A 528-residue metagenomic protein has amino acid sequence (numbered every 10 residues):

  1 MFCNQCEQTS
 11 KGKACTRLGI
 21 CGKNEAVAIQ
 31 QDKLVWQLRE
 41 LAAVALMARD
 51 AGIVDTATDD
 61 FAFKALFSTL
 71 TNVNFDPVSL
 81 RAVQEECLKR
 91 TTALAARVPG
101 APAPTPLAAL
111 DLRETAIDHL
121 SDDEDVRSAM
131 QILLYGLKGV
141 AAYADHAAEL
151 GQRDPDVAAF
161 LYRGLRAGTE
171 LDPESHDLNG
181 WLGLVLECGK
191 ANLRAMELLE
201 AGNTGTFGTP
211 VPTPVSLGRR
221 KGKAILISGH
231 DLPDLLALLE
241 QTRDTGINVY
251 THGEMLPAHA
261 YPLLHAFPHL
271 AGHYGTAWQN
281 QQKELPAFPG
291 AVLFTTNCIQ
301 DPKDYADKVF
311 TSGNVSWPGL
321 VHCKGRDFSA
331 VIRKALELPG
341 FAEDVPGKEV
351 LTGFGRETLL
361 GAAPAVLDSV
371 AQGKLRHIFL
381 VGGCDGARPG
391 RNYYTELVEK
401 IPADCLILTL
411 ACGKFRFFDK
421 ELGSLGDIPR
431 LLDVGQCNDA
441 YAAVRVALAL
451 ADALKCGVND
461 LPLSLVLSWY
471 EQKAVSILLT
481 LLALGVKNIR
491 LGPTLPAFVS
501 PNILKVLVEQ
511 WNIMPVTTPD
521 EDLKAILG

Functional and structural regions predicted by a protein language model:
M1-S10, C15-T16, K23-V27, Q31 (+2 more regions): Anaerobic metallocofactor- and corrinoid-dependent redox/one-carbon enzyme cores, especially those from methanogenesis
M1-T209, P214-S216, K221-G222, L226 (+3 more regions): Long, compositionally biased, glycine/small-hydrophobic-enriched stretches that function as flexible linkers, tethers
